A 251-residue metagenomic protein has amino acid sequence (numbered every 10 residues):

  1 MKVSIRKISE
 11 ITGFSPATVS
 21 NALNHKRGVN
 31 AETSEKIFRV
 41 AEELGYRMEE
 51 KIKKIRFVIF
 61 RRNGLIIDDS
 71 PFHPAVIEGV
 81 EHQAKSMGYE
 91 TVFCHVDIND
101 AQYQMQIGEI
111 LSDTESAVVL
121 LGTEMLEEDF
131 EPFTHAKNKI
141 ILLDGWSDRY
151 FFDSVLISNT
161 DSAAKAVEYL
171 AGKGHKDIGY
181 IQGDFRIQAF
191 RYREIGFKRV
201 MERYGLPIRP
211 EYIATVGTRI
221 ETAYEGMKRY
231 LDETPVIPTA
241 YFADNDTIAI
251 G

Functional and structural regions predicted by a protein language model:
M1-K53: N-terminal helix-turn-helix DNA-binding module of bacterial transcription factors
F14, Y46, G88-Y89, N138 (+1 more regions): Short glycine/serine/threonine/alanine-rich loop segments
K54-E168, G172, Y230-D232, V236: Alpha-helical recognition/docking segments in bacterial nutrient-uptake and carbohydrate-utilization systems
R61-A75, F93-Q102, V155-K165, I181-E202 (+2 more regions): Hinge/beta->alpha junction and helix N-cap segments in small-molecule ligand-binding domains
E115-G122, G179-I181, I213, T234-I248: Periplasmic-binding protein-like
